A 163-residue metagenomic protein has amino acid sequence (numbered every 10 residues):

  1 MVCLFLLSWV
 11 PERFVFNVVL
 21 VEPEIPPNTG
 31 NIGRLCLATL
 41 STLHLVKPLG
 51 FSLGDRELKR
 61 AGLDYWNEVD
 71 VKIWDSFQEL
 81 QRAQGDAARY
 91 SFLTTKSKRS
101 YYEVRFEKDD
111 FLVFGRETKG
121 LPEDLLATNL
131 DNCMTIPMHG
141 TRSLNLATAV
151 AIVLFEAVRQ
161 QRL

Functional and structural regions predicted by a protein language model:
M1-L163: Post-transcriptional modification and biogenesis factors for structured RNAs of the translation apparatus
